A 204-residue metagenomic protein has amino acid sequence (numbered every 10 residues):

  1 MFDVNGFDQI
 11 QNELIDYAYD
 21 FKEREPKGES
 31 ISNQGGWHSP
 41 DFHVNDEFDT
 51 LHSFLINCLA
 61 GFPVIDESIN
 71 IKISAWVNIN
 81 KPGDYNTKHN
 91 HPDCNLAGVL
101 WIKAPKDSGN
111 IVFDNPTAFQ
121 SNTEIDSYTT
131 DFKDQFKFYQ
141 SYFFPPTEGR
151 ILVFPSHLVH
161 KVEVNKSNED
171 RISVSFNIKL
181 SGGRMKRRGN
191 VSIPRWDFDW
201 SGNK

Functional and structural regions predicted by a protein language model:
M1-S68, Y85, N190-N203: Non-heme Fe(II)/2-oxoglutarate
F2, V77, L100, F176-I178: Preference for bulky hydrophobic residues occupying beta-strand positions in well-ordered beta-sheet regions
I69, K166-N168: A short beta-turn/loop motif at secondary-structure boundaries
N70-N78: A short glycine-rich, His/Asp/Glu-containing loop-to-beta-strand
N80-V153, E163, D170, L180-V191: Catalytic core of non-heme Fe(II) oxygenases with the double-stranded beta-helix
